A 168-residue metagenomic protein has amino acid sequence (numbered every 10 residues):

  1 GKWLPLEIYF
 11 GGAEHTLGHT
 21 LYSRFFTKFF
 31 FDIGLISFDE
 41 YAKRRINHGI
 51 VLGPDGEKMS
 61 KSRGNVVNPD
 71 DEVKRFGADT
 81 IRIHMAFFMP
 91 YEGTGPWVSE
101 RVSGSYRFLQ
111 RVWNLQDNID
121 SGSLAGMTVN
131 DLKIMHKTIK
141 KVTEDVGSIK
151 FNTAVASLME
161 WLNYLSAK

Functional and structural regions predicted by a protein language model:
G1-D117, I134-S166: Structured secondary-structure scaffolds
